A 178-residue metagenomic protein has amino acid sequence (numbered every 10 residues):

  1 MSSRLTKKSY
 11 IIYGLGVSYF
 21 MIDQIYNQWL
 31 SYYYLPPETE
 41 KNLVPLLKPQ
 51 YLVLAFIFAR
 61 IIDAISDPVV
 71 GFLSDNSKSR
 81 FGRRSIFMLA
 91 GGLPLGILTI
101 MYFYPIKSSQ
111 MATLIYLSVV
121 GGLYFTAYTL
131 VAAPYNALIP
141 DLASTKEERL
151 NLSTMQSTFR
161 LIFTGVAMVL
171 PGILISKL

Functional and structural regions predicted by a protein language model:
M1-L178: Membrane-embedded alpha-helical bundles of multi-pass transporters/translocases, especially carrier/permease families
